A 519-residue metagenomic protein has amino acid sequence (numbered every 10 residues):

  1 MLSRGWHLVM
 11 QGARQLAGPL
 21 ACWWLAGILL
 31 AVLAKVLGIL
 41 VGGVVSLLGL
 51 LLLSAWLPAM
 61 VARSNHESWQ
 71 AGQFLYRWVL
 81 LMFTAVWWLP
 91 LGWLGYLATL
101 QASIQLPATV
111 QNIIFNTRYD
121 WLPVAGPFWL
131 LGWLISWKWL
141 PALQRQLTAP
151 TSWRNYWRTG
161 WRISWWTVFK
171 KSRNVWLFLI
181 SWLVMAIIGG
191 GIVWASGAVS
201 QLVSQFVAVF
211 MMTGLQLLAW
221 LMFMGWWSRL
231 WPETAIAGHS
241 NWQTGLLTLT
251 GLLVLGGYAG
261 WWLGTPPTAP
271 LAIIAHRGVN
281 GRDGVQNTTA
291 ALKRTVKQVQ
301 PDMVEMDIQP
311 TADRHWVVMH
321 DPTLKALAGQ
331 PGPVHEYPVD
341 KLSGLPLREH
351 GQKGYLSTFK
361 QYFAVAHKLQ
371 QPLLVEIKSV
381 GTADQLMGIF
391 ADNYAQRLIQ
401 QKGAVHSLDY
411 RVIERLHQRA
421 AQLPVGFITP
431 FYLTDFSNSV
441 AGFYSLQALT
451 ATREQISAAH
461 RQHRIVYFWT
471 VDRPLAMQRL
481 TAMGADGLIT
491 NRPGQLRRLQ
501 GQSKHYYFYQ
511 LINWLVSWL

Functional and structural regions predicted by a protein language model:
M1-L271: Hydrophobic alpha-helical membrane segments
S204, A208-M212, F223-L519: Phosphate-group recognition and catalysis centered on beta-loop-alpha active-site segments
